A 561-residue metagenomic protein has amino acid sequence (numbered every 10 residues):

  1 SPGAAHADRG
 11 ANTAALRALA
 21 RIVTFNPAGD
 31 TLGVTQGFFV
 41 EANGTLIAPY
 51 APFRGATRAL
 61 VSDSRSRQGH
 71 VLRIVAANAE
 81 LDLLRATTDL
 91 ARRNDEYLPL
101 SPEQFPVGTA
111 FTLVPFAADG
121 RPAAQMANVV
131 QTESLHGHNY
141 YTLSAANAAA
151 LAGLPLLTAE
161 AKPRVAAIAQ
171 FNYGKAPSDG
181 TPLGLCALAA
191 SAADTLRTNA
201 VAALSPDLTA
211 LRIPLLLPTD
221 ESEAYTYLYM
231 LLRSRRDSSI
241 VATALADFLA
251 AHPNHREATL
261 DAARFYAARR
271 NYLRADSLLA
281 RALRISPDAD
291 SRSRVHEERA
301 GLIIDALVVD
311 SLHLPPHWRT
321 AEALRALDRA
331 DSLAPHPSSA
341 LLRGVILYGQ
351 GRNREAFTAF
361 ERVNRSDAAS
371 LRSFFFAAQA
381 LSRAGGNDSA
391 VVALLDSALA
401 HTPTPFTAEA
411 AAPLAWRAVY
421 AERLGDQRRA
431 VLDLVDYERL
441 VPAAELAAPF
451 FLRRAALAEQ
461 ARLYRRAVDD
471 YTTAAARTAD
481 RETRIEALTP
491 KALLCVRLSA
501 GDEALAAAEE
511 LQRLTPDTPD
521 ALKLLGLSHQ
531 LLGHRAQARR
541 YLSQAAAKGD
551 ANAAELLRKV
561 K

Functional and structural regions predicted by a protein language model:
G3-F39, T45-P49, R58, L216 (+1 more regions): N-terminal activation segment of mature serine protease catalytic domains
D8-N12, A167-L232: C-terminal cap/linker of serine protease catalytic domains
A15-A28, D89-E96, R121-R197: Active-site region of chymotrypsin-like
E41-A123, H136-Y140, A149: Conserved active-site neighborhood of the chymotrypsin/trypsin-like protease fold
E257, S291-R294, H336-S338, R372 (+6 more regions): Start-of-helix register in tetratricopeptide repeats
A268, D305-V309, G349-Q350, R383-A384 (+5 more regions): Register position in tetratricopeptide repeats
